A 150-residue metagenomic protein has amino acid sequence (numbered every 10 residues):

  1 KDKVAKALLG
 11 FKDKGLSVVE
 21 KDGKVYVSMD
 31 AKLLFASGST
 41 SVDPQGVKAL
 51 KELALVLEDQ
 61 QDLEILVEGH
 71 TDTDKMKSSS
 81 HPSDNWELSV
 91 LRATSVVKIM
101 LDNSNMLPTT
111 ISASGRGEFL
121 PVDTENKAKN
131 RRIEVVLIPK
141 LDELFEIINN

Functional and structural regions predicted by a protein language model:
K1-V19: Extracellular/lumenal/periplasmic "stalk" regions immediately C-terminal to a signal peptide or transmembrane helix
K12-V18, K51-D59: Short amphipathic alpha-helices and their capping/turn segments at secondary-structure boundaries
E20-K24: Short Gly/Ser/Thr- and Asp/Glu-enriched loop/turn motifs at secondary-structure junctions
V25-D30: Short, aliphatic-rich beta-strand segments
L34-E52, Q60, H70-N149: Periplasmic OmpA-like peptidoglycan-binding domain that tethers envelope proteins to the cell wall
